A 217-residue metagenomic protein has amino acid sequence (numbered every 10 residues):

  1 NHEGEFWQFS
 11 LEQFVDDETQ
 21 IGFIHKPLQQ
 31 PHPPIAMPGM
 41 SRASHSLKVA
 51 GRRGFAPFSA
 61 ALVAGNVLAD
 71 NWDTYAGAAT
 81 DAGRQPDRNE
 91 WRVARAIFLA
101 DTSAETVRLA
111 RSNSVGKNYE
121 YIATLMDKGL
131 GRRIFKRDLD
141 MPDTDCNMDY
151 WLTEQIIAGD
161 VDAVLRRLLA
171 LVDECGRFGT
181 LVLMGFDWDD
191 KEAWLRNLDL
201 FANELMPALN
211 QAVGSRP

Functional and structural regions predicted by a protein language model:
N1-K26, N66-F178, N210-R216: An alpha-helical appendage that flanks or caps ligand/catalytic pockets
P31-P33, R137: N-terminal beta1-alpha1-beta2 module of alpha/beta enzyme domains
I35, A50, Y75, T106 (+3 more regions): Conserved, mostly hydrophobic/aromatic
I35-P38, F55-A60, N89-A96, G179-M184: Hydrophobic faces of well-ordered beta-strands that scaffold small-molecule active sites in alpha/beta enzyme cores
S41, V63-A64, I97-L99, D187: Active-site-proximal loop/turn and secondary-structure-junction residues that shape catalytic pockets, frequently
A43-W72, A76: A conserved active-site cap/scaffold subdomain adjacent to cofactor or substrate pockets
A61-G65, V182-A193: Glycine-rich, proline-tolerant flexible connector loops at the mouths of alpha/beta enzymes
D101-E105, D190-L200, N210: Short glycine/threonine-rich loop-to-helix capping motif typified by GTGT followed within a few residues by an Asp-Pro
